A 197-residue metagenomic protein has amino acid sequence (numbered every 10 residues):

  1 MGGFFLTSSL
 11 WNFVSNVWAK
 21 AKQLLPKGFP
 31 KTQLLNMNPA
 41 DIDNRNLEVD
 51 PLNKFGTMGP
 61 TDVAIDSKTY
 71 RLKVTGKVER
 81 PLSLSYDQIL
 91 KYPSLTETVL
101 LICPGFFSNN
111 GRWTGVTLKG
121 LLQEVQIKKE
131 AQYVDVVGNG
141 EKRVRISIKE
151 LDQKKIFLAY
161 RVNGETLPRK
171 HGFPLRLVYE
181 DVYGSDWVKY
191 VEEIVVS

Functional and structural regions predicted by a protein language model:
S9-S197: Structured, non-membrane catalytic/scaffold regions adjacent to prosthetic-group chemistry
